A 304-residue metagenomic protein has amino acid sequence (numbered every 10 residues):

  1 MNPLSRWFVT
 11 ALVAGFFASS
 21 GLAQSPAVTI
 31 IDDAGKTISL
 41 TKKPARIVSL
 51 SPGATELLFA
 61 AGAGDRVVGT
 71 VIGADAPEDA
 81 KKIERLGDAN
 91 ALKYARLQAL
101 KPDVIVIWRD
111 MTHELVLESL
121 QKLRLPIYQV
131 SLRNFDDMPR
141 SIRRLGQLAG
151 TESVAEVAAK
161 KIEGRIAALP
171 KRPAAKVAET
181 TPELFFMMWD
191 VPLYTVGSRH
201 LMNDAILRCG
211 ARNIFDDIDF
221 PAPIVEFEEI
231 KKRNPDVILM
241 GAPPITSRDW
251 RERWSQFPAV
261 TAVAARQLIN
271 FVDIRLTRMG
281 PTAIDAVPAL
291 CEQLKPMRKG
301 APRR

Functional and structural regions predicted by a protein language model:
M1-A11: Bacterial N-terminal signal peptides that target proteins for export
V9-S20: Bacterial N-terminal signal peptides
G21-A27: Boundary at the C-terminal end of the N-terminal hydrophobic targeting segment
A27-I30, K36-T37, D103-V104, W108 (+3 more regions): Extracytoplasmic substrate-binding proteins
I31-G35, L86-A95, M111, R133 (+1 more regions): Short helix-initiation/N-cap motifs at beta->coil->alpha
A45-L100, V104-M111, I214, A242: A short, structured surface patch at a secondary-structure boundary
Y94-K101, L123, V225-N234: Short helices/loops that flank or line small-molecule/ion binding pockets
S198-A222, A242, Q267-N270: His/Asp/Glu-enriched short active-site or ligand-binding loop at hydrolase and phosphoryl-transfer sites
